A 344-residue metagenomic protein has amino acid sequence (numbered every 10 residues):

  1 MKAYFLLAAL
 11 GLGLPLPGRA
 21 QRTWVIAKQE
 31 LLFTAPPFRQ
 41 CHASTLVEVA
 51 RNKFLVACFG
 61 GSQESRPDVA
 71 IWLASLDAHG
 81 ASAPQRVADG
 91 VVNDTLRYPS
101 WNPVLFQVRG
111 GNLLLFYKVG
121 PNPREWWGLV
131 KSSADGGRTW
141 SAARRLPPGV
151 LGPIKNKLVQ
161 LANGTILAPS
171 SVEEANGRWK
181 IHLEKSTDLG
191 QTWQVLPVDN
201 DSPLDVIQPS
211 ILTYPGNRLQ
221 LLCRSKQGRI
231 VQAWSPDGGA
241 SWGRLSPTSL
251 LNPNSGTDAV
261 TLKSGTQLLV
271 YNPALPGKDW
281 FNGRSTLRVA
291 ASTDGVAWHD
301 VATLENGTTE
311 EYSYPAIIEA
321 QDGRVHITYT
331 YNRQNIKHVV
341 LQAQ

Functional and structural regions predicted by a protein language model:
M1-T23: Bacterial Sec-dependent N-terminal signal peptides
Q21-Q344: Asp-box/BNR beta-propeller blade signature and adjacent active/binding-site loops in extracellular glycan-interacting
